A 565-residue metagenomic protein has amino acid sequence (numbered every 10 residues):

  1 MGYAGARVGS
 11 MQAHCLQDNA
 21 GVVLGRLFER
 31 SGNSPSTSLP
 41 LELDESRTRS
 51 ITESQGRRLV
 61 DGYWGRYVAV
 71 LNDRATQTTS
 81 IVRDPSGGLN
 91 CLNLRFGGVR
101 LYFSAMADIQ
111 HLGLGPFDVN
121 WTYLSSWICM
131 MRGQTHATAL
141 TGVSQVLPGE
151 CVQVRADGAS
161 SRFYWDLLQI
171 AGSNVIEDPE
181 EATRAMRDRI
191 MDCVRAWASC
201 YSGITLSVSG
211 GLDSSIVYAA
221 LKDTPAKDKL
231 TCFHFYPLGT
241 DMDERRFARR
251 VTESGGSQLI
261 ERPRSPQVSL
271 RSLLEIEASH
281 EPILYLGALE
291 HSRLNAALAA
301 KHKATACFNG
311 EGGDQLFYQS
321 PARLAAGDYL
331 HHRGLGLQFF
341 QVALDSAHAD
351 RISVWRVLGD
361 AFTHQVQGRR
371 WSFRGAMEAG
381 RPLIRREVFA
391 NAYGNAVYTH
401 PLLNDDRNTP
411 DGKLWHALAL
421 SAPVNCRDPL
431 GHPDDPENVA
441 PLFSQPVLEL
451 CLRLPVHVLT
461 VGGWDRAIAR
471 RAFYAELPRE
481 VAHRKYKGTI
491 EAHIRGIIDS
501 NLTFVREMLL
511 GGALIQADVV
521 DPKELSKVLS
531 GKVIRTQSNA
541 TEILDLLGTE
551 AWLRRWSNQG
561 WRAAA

Functional and structural regions predicted by a protein language model:
M1-I276, H280-E281, L547: Cysteine-centered catalytic environments shared across enzyme families
A4, D18, E253-V439, H493 (+1 more regions): Glycine-rich active-site loop/lid subdomains used to bind and stabilize high-energy intermediates
S10, G142-V143, L147, K303-A304 (+1 more regions): Adenosyl-5′-phosphate
S54-R58, R333-L335, P478: Glycine-centered helix-coil hinge/cap
Q77-T78, T135, D314-Q315, V458 (+1 more regions): Glycine-rich nucleotide phosphate-binding loop and flanking beta-alpha elements of Rossmann-like dinucleotide-binding
L92-R95, V217-Y218, F317, L448-L454: Short hydrophobic alpha-helical segments that form membrane-spanning helices or hydrophobic packing faces of helical
N120, P179-R187, V217, E244 (+7 more regions): Hydrophobic (often cysteine-bearing) scaffold residues that line and stabilize catalytic clefts of nucleotide/cofactor
